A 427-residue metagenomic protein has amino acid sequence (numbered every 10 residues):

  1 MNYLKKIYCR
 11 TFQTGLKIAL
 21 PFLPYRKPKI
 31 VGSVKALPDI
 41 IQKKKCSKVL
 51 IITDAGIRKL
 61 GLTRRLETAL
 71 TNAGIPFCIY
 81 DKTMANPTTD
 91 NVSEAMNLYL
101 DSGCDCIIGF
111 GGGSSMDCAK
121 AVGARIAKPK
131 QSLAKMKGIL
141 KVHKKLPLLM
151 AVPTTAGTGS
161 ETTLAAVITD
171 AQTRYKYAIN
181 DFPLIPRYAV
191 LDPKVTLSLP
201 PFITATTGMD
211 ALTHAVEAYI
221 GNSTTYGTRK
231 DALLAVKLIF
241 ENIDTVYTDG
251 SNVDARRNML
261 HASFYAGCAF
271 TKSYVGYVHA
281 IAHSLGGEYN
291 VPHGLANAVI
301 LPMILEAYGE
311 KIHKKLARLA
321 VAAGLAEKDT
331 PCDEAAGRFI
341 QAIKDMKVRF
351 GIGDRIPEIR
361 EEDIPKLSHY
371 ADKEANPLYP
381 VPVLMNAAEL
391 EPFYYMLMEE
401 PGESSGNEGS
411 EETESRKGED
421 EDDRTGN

Functional and structural regions predicted by a protein language model:
M1-A73, F77-I79, D423, N427: An N-terminal, well-structured beta->alpha segment
N2-I7, L316, A326-N427: C-terminal charged capping/lid subdomain of soluble metabolic enzymes
K48-D54, C78-D81, I107-F110, M150 (+1 more regions): Short glycine-rich or small-residue beta-strand-to-loop segments that form or flank ligand, phosphate, metal/Fe-S
R58-K130, T245-R256: N-terminal small/polar loop signature for handling phosphorylated ligands or for N-terminal nucleophile
D90-K194: Glycine/threonine-rich beta-strand-loop-alpha-helix active-site module that forms ligand/phosphate-binding
A165-S273: Carboxylate- and glycine-rich phosphate/diphosphate-binding segment that chelates Mg2+/Mn2+
S273-R338, K344: C-terminal catalytic subdomain
